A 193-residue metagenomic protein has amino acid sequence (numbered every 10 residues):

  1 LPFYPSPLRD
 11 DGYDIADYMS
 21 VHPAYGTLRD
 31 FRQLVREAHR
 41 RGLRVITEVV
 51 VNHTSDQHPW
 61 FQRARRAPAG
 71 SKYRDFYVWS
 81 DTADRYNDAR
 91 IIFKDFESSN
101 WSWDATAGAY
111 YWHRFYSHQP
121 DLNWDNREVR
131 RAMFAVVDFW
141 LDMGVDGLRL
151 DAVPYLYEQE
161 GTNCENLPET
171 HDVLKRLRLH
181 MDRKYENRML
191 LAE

Functional and structural regions predicted by a protein language model:
L1-F134, D142, V153-E193: Acidic/aromatic-lined carbohydrate-recognition and catalytic surfaces of CAZymes acting on diverse glycans
